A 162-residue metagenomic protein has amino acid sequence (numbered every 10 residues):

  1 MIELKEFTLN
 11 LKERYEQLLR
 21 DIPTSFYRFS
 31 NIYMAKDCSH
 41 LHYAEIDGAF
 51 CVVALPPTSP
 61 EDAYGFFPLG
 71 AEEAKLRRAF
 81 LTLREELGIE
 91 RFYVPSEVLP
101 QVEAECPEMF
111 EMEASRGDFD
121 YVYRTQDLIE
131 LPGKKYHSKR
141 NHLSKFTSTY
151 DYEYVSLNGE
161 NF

Functional and structural regions predicted by a protein language model:
E3-R20, F26-Y27: Short Lys/Arg-enriched alpha/beta "domain-start" segment
F7, D47, A54, P68 (+2 more regions): Structured loops at beta-to-helix junctions and adjacent beta-edge loops in soluble globular domains
L11, E72-K75, V98, S138 (+1 more regions): Short amphipathic alpha-helical segments
L18-S25, E86, T149-Y150: Structured helix-beta-strand junction loops
Y27-V98: Conserved donor-binding loop and adjoining core beta-sheet/short helix segment in diverse acyl/aminoacyl transferases
L81, S96-E103, S144-T147: A broadly conserved amphipathic alpha-helix scaffold signal in soluble, globular proteins
I89-S115: Non-catalytic accessory segments adjacent to catalytic cores
E108-F162: Acyltransferase donor/substrate-recognition loop-hinge adjacent to the catalytic core
